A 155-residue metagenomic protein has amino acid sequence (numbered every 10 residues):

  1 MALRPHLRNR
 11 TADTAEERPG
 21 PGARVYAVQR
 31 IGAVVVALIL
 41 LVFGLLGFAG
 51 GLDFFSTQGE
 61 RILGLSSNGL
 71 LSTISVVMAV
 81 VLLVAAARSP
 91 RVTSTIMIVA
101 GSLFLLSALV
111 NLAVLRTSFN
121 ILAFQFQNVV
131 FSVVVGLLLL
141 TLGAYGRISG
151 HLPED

Functional and structural regions predicted by a protein language model:
A2-L40: Cytosolic juxtamembrane helix and N-cap/initiation of the first transmembrane helix
A23-R30, R61-S66, P90-T93, F119-A123: Short, recurring structural edge motifs at helix starts
A27-L38, G69, T73-V76, V92-S102 (+1 more regions): Alpha-helical transmembrane segments of integral membrane proteins
V42, S66-V84, L106, V134: Core segments of alpha-helical transmembrane spans in multipass integral membrane proteins
L45-T73, V110-V130: Membrane interfacial helix motifs at helix-loop boundaries and amphipathic/re-entrant anchors
L82-T95: Juxtamembrane helix-break-helix junctions at the cytosolic face of small multi-pass alpha-helical membrane proteins
V99-L112: Hydrophobic alpha-helical membrane segments
V134-E154: Membrane-water interface at the C-terminal end of transmembrane alpha helices
